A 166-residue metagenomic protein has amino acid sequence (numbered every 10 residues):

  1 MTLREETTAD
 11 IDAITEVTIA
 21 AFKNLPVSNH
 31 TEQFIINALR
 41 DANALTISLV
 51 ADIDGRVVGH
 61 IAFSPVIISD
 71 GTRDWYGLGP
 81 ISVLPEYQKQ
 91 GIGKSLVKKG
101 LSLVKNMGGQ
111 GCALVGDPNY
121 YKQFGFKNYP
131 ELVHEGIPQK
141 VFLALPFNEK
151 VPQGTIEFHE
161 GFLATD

Functional and structural regions predicted by a protein language model:
T2-I14: A short beta-loop-alpha structural element at the N-terminal edge of CoA-dependent acyl/N-acetyltransferase catalytic
T15, F22-P65: Active-site rim helix/loop that mediates acceptor-substrate recognition in acyltransferases
T46, R73, G109: Short coil/loop residues immediately preceding or within conserved phosphate-binding loops of NTP-utilizing enzyme
L49, G59-I61, Y76, I81 (+1 more regions): Conserved GNAT-family N-acetyltransferase fold
V66-G77, Q88: A conserved beta-turn-beta hairpin within the catalytic core of GNAT-like acetyltransferases that forms part
L78, V83, K89-S102, L114: Conserved acetyl-CoA-binding loop-helix of GNAT-fold acetyltransferases
N106, Q110, V115-Q139: Conserved active-site alpha-helix within GNAT-family acetyltransferase domains
H134-D166: C-terminal "cap" of GNAT-fold acetyltransferases
